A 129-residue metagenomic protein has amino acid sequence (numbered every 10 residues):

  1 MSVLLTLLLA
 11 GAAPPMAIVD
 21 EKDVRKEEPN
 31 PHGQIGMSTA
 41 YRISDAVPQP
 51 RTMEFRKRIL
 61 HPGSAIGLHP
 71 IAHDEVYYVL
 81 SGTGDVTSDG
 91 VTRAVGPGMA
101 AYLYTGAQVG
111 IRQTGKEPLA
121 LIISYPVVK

Functional and structural regions predicted by a protein language model:
M1-T6: Sec-dependent signal peptide recognition, specifically the positively charged N-region followed immediately by
L7-T52, A101: A short, N-terminal "cap"/entry segment at the start of jelly-roll beta-barrel domains of the cupin/DSBH fold
P50, T105-K129: Ligand-binding loop in jelly-roll beta-barrel domains
E54-I71: Conserved short histidine dyad/triad with adjacent acidic residue
K57, V76, V91-A94: Short, surface-exposed secondary-structure edge patches
A72-G84, D89: Glycine- and acidic-residue-biased ligand/ion/polar-headgroup-sensing regions
V91-G106: Short acidic-glycine-tyrosine-enriched beta hairpin
